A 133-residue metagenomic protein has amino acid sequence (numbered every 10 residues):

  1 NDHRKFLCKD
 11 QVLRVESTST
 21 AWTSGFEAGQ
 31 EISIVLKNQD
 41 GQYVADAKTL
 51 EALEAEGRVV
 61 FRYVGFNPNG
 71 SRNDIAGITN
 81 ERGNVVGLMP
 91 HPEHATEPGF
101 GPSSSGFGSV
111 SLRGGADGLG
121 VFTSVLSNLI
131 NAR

Functional and structural regions predicted by a protein language model:
N1-R133: Amide-donor transfer/coupling interface in amidating biosynthetic enzymes
